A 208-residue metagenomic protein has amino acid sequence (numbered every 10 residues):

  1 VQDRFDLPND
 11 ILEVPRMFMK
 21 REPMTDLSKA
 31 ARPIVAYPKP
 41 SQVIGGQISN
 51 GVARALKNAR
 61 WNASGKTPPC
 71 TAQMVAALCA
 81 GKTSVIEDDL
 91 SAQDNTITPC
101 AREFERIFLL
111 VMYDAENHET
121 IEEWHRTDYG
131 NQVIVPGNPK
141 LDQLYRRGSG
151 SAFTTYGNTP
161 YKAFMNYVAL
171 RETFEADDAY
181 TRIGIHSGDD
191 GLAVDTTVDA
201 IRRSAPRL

Functional and structural regions predicted by a protein language model:
V1-L208: Viral RNA-dependent RNA polymerase
